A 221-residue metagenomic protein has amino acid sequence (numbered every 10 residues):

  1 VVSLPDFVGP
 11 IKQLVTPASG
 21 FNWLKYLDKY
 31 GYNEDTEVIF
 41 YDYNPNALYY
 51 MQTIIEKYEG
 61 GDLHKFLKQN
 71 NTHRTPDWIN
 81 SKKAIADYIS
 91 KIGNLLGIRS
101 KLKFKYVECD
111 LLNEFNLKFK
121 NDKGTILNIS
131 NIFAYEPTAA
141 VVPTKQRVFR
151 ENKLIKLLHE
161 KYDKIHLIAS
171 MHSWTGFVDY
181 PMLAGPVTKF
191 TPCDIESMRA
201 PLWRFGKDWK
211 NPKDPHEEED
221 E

Functional and structural regions predicted by a protein language model:
V1-G9: S-adenosyl-L-methionine
P10-S19, I39: Conserved class I S-adenosyl-L-methionine
I11-K12, D35, K123-G124: Local beta-strand N-terminus motif with an aromatic residue
P17-W23, P45-N46, F133-Y135: Gly/Ser/Thr-rich loops at beta-strand to alpha-helix junctions that form or flank small-molecule/cofactor-binding
F21-N33: Conserved SAM-binding loop of SAM-dependent methyltransferases across substrates and taxa, primarily the Class I
Y26-K29, Y50-T53, T138-V141: Short, solvent-exposed loop/turn and secondary-structure capping segments
E37-E114: Class I S-adenosyl-L-methionine-dependent methyltransferase module
S100-E218: Alpha-helical subdomain
